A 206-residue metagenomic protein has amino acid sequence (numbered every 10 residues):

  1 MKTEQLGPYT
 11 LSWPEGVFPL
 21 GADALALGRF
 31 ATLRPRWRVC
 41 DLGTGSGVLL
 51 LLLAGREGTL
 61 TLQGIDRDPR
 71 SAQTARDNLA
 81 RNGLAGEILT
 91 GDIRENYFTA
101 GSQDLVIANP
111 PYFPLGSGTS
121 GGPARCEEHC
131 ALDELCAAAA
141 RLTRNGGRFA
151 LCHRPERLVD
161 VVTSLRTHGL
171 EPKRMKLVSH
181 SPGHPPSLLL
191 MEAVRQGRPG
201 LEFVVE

Functional and structural regions predicted by a protein language model:
G16, A131-P186, L190: Conserved Class I SAM-dependent methyltransferase catalytic core
R36-G43: Conserved class I S-adenosyl-L-methionine
S46-G58: Conserved SAM-binding loop of SAM-dependent methyltransferases across substrates and taxa, primarily the Class I
T61-D66: Conserved SAM-binding motif I beta-strand of class I
A75-R76: Conserved SAM-binding loop
G83-I93: Conserved SAM-binding strand-loop segment of SAM-dependent methyltransferases
F98-V106: A short acidic, Gly/Pro-enriched loop at the edge of an enzyme's catalytic core that lines a small-molecule cofactor
P110-E134, A138: Mobile active-site "lid"/loop adjacent to the S-adenosyl-L-methionine
